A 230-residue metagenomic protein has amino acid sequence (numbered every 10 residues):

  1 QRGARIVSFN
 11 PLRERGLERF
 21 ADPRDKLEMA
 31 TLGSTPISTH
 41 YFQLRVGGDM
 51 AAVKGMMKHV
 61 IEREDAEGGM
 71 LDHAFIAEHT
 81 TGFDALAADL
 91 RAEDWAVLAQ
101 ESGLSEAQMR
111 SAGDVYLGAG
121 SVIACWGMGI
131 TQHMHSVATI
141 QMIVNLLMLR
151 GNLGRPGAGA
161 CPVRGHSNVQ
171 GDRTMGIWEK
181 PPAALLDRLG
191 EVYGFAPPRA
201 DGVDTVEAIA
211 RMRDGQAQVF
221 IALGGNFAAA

Functional and structural regions predicted by a protein language model:
Q1-G165, L189-A230: Cofactor-pocket helix-loop regions in the catalytic cores of large enzyme subunits
R19-A21, D172-M175: Short aromatic-enriched loop/helix-cap "lid" or pocket-rim segments at secondary-structure transitions that line
M29, N168, M175-K180: Surface-exposed loop and adjacent secondary-structure segments within mature catalytic domains
G151-P156, I177, P181-L185: Non-catalytic terminal/interface segments that mediate subunit docking, oligomerization, and allosteric communication
G171, L186: Acidic, glycine-rich segments within the central catalytic cores of soluble metabolic enzymes that bind/position
